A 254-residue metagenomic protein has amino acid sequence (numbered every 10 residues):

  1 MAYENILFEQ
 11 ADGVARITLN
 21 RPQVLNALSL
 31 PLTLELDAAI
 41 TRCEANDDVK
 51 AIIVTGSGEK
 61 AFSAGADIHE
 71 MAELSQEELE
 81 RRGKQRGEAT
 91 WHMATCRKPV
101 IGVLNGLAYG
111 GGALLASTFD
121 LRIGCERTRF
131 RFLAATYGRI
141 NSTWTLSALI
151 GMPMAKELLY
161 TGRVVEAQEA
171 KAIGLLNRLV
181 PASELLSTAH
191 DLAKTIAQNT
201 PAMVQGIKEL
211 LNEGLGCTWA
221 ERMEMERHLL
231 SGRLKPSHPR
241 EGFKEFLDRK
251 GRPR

Functional and structural regions predicted by a protein language model:
M1-D12, N46, E59, G162-Q168 (+2 more regions): C-terminal alpha-helix plus adjacent terminal tail
M1-T55, W91: Conserved CoA-thioester-binding segment of acyl-CoA-metabolizing enzymes
I17, R21, L36, V54 (+5 more regions): Terminal peptide-recognition signature
L32-E35, R82-Q85, L185: Hydrophobic alpha-helical membrane-association signature
A39, C43, M93-C96, I196 (+1 more regions): Hydrophobic helix-cap positions at the C-terminus of alpha-helices in RecA-like/P-loop ATPase nucleotide-binding cores
G56-H92, A108, T218: Glycine- (often His-adjacent) and acidic-residue-rich active-site loop that binds/positions the CoA thioester
Q85, A89, S142-T145, M154 (+3 more regions): Hydrophobic alpha-helical segments typical of transmembrane helices and their membrane-interface/capping positions
W91-P201: Crotonase-fold acyl-CoA enzyme core
